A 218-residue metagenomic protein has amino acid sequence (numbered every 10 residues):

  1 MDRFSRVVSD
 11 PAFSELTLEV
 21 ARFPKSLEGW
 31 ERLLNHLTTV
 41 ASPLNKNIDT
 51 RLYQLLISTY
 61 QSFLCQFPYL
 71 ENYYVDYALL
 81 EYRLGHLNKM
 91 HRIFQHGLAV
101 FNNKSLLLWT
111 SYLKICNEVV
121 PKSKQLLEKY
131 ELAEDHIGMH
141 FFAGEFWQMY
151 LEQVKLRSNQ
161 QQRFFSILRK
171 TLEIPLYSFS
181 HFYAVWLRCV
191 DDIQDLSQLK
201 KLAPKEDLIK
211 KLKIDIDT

Functional and structural regions predicted by a protein language model:
M1-T218: Alpha-helical solenoid scaffolds in eukaryotic macromolecular assemblies
